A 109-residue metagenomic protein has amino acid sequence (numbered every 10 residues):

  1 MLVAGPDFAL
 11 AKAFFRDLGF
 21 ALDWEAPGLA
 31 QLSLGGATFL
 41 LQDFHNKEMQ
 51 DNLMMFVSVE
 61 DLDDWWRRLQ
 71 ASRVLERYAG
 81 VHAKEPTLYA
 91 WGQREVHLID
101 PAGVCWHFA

Functional and structural regions predicted by a protein language model:
M1, D51-M55: Short amphipathic alpha-helical segments
M1-A4, D43, L88-G92, H97 (+1 more regions): Short beta->alpha transition motifs characteristic of CBS
L2-F39, H45: Core segments of cupin and vicinal oxygen chelate
A26-G28, M49-Q50, A90-R94: Short acidic/glycine-enriched loop/turn segments that link adjacent beta-strands
P27-G28, Q42-D43, L69-L75: Intrinsically disordered, low-complexity boundary segments flanking structured domains
A37-L40, K47-M49, V104-C105: Short, charged/polar, Gly/Pro-enriched secondary-structure boundary elements
M55-C105: Vicinal oxygen chelate
